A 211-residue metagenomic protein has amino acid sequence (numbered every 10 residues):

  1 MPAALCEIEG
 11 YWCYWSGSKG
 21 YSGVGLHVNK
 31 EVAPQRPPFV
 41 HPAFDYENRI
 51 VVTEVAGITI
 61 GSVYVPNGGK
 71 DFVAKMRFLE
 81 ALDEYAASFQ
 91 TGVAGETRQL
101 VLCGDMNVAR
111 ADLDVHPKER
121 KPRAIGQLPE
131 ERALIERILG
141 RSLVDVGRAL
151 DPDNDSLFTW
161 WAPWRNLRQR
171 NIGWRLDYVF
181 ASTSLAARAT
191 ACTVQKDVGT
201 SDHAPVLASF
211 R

Functional and structural regions predicted by a protein language model:
M1-G68: Structured beta-strand-rich core segments of catalytic domains in phosphoester-bond hydrolases
E9-G10, A81-I172, L176: Metal-dependent phosphoesterases centered on the DNase I-like endonuclease/exonuclease/phosphatase
Y11, A187-K196: Low-complexity, intrinsically disordered Gly/Pro/Thr-rich segments
W15-S18, H41, R168-N171, K196-G199: Short Gly/Pro-enriched turn/cap motifs at secondary-structure boundaries
K19-Q35, W164-A187: Conserved beta strand-loop-helix elements of the APE1-like EEP
L26-V28, V52-E54, V179-A181, L207-R211: Short, well-ordered beta-strand micro-motif
V40-H41, Y64-E80, E119-R123: Surface-exposed cleft-lining segments at the edges of enzyme active sites
T193-R211: Surface polyanion/phosphate-binding segment centered on an Asp-His-Pro turn
